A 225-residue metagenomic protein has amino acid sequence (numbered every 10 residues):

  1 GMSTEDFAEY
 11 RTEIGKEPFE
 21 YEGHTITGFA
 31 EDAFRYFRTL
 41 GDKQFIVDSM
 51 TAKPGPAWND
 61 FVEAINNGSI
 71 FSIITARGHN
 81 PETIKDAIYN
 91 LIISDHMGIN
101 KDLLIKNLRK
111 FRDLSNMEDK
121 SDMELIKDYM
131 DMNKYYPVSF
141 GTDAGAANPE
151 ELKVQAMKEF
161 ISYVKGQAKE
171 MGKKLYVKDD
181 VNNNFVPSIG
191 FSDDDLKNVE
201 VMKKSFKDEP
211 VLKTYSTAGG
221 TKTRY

Functional and structural regions predicted by a protein language model:
G1-A147: Alpha-helical substrate-recognition element adjacent to the catalytic core
P54-N66, E150-F185: Short, basic/hydrophobic alpha-helical segments
I74, F160, Y215-T217: Conserved beta-strand termini and adjacent loop/short-helix elements that scaffold enzyme active sites in alpha/beta
R77-H79, L152, D194: Short beta->alpha linker loops
E118-Y136, Q155-Y163, N184-S188, L196-E200: Conserved GTP-binding G-domain of TRAFAC-class P-loop NTPases and closely related GTPase folds
G145, P149, P187-S188: Extracellular C-type lectin-like domains
G172-L175, D180-Y225: Acidic, Mg2+-coordinating phosphoryl-transfer loop and its flanking beta/alpha structural elements, shared across
